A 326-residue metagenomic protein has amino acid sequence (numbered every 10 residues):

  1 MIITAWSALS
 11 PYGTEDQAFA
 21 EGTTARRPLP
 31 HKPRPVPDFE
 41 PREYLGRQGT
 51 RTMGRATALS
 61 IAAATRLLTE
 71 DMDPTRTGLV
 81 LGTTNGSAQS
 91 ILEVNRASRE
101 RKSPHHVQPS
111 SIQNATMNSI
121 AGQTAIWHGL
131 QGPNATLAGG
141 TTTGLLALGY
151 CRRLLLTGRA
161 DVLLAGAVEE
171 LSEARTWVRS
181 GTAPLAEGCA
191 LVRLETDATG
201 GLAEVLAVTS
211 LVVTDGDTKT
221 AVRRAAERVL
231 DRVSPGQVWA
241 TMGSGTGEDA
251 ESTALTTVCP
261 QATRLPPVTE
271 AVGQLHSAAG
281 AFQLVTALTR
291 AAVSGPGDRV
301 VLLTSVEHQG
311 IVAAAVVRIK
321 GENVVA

Functional and structural regions predicted by a protein language model:
M1-P133, L145, R153-L156, V168-A326: Conserved "HGTGT" condensation-loop signature of ketosynthase/thiolase-family condensing enzymes that catalyze
L137-A138: Membrane-interface segments at transmembrane-helix boundaries
Y150: Internal active-site segments that recognize and position negatively charged phosphoryl groups and nucleotide moieties
